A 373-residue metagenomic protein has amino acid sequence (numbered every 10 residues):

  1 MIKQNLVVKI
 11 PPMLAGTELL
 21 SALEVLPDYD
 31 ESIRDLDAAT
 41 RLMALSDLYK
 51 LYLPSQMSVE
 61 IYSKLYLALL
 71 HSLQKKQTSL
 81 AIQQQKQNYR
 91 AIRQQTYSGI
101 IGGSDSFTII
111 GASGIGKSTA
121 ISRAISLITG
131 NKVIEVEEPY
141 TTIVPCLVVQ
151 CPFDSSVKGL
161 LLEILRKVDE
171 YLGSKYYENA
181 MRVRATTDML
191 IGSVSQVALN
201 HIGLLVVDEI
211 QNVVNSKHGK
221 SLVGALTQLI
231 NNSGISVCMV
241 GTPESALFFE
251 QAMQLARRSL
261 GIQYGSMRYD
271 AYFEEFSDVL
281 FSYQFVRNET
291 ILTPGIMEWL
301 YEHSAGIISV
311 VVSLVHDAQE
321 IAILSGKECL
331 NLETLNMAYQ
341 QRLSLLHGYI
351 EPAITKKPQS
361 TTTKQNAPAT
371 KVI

Functional and structural regions predicted by a protein language model:
M1-D105: Walker A/P-loop-proximal flanking segment of P-loop NTPase domains
M1-R34, L45-L48, Y52, L199 (+3 more regions): C-terminal alpha-helical "lid" subdomain
T78-A81, Q85-I92, S98-G102, S156-E163 (+3 more regions): Mid-core helix/loop region of P-loop NTP-binding domains shared across ATPases and GTPases
Y97-S122: Walker A/P-loop nucleotide-binding motif
S122-S126, V312: The feature captures the helix immediately C-terminal to the Walker
L127-P139, E170-G173: Post-Walker A helix-loop "phosphate-sensing" segment adjacent to the P-loop in P-loop NTPases
V133-P152: Conserved catalytic segments around the Walker B and adjacent sensor/switch elements of P-loop NTPase domains
V194, V214, G224-G295: The catalytic "switch" region of P-loop NTPases
